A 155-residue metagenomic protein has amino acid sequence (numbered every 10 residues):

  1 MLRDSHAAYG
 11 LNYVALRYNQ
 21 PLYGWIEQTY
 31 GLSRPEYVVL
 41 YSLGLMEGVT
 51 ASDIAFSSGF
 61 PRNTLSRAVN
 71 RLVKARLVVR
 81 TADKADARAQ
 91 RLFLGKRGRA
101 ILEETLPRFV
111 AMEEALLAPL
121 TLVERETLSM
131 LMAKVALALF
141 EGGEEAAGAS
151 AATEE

Functional and structural regions predicted by a protein language model:
M1, L122-E155: C-terminal regulatory/oligomerization modules of transcriptional regulators
M1-Y30, S42, L77, E155: N-terminal leader segment of winged-helix/HTH proteins
A15, Y41-L45, L106, A133: Short, locally clustered residues in the helix-turn-helix/winged-helix DNA-binding domain
Q28, F56, V73-K74: Alpha-helical residues within the helix-turn-helix
E36-L40: Short alpha-helical "packing" element that flanks the helix-turn-helix/winged-helix DNA-binding module
M46-T50: Short capping segments at the starts of secondary-structure elements
A51-S52, N63, N70, Q90: Residues within helix-turn-helix
N70-A133, L137: Charged, amphipathic alpha-helical coiled-coil/dimerization segments
